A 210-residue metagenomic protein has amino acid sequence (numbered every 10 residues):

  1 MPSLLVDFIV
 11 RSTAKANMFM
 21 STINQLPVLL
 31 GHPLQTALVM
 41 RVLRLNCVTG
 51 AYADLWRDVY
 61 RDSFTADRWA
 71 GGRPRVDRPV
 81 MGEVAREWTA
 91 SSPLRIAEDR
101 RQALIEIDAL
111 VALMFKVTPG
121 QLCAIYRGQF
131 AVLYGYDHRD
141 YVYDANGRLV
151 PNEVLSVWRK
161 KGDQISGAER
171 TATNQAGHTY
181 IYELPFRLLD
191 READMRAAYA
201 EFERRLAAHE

Functional and structural regions predicted by a protein language model:
M1-E210: S-adenosyl-L-methionine
